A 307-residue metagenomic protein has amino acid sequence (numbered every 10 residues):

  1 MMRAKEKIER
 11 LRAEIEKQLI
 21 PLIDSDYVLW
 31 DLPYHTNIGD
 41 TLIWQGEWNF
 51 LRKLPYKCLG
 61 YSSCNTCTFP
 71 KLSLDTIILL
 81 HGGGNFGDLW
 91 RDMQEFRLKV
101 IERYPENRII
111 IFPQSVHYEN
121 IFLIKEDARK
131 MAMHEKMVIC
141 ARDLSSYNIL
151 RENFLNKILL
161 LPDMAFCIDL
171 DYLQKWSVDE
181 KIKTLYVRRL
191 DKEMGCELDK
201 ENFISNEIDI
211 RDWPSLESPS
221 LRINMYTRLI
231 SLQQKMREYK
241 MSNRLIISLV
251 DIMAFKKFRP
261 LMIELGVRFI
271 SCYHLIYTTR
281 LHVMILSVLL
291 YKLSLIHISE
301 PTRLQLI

Functional and structural regions predicted by a protein language model:
M1-S299, R303: Active-site anion-handling motifs in enzyme catalytic cores
L306: Cationic, low-complexity basic patches in intrinsically disordered or flexible, solvent-exposed regions
